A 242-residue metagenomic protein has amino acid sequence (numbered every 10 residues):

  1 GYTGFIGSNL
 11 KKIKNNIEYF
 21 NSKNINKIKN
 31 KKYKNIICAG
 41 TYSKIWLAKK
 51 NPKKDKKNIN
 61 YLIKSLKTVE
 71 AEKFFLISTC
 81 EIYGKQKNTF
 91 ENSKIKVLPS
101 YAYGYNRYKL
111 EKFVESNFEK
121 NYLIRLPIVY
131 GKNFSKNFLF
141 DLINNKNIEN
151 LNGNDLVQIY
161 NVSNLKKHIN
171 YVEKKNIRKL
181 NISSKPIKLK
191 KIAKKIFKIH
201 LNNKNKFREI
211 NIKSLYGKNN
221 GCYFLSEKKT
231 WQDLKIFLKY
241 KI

Functional and structural regions predicted by a protein language model:
G1-N16: N-terminal Rossmann NAD(P)H-binding glycine-rich loop of SDR-like oxidoreductase domains
N16-N30, N202-N205: A short beta-strand-loop structural module common to alpha/beta enzyme folds
I25-A71, E81-N88: NAD(P)H-binding glycine-rich loop region in Rossmannoid oxidoreductase-like domains and their noncatalytic homologs
A39, F74-C80, I124-L126: SDR active-site strand-loop-helix element
K53-Y61, K87-I124: Catalytic helix-loop patch of NAD(P)-dependent Rossmann-fold dehydrogenases
L76-T89, A102, V129-N133: Conserved catalytic-site region of short-chain dehydrogenase/reductase
K112-Q158, N164, N170: NAD(P)-dependent short-chain dehydrogenase/reductase
K166-S214, L234-I242: Mid/C-terminal beta-alpha module of Rossmann-like enzyme folds, strongest in SDR-family dehydrogenases/epimerases
